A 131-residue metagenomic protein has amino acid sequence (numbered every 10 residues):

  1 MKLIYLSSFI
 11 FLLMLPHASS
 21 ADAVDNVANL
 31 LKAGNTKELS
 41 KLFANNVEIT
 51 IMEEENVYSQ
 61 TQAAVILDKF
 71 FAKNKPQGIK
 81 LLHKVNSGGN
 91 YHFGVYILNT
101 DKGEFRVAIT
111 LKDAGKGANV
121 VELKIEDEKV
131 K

Functional and structural regions predicted by a protein language model:
M1-V24: Bacterial Sec-dependent N-terminal signal peptides
S20-N35: Short, aromatic-enriched amphipathic alpha-helices that serve as compact interaction elements
K32, N56-Q60: Solvent-exposed, acidic/flexible segments
T36-N46: Short, well-ordered alpha-helical segments enriched in acidic and aromatic residues
L42-A44, P76, Y91, E104-R106 (+1 more regions): Extracytoplasmic
I49-N56: A short gly/proline-enriched turn/hairpin at secondary-structure junctions
V65-G103: Surface-exposed, charged secondary-structure patches
E104-K131: Short beta-strand edge/turn micro-motifs at domain boundaries
